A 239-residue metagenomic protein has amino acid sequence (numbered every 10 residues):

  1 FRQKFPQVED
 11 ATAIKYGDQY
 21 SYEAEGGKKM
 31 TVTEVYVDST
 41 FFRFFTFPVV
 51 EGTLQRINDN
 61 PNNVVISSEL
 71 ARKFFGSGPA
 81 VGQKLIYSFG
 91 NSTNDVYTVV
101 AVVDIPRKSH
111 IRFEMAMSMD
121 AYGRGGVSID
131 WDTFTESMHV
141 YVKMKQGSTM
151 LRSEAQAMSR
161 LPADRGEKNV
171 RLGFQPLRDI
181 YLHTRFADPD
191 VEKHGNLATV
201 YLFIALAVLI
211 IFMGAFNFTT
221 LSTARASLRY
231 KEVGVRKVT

Functional and structural regions predicted by a protein language model:
F1-V50, Q175: Short amphipathic beta-strand/extended segments in non-transmembrane regions
K28, N196-T199, R229-Y230: Membrane-helix interface segments
V35-E51, V64-G195: Mid-to-C-terminal secondary-structure elements that act as membrane-proximal/extracytoplasmic interface segments
T40-R43, L70, L202, F212 (+1 more regions): Residues within well-ordered alpha helices
Q55-D59: Glycine-rich loop motifs involved in handling phospho/adenylate chemistry
V191-I210: N-terminal membrane-entry
F216-T239: Intracellular coupling helices
